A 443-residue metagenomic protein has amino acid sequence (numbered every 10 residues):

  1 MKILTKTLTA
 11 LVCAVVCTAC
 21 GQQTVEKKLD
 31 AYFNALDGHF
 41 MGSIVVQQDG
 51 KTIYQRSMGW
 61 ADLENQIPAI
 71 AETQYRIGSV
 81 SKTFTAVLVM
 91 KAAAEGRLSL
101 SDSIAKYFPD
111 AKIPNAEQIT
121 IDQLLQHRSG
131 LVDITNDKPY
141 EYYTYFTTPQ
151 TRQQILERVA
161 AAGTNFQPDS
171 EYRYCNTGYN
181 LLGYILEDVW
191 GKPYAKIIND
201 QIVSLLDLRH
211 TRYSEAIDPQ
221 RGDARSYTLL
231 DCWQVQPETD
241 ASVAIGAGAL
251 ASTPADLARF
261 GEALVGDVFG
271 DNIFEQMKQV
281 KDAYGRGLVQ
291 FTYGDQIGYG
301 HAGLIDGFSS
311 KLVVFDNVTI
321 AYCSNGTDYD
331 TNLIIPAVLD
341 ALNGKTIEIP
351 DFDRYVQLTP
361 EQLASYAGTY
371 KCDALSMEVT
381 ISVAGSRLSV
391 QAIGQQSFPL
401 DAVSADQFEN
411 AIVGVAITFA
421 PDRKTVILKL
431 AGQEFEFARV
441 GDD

Functional and structural regions predicted by a protein language model:
M1-T24: Bacterial Sec-dependent N-terminal signal peptides
C20-S57, E187-K192, K196-D200, S204 (+1 more regions): Catalytic loop of the DD-peptidase/beta-lactamase superfamily, centered on the K-T-G motif and neighboring
K27, A86-V87, D102, N180 (+1 more regions): A generic alpha-helix surface/boundary motif
N34, Q48, W60-C175, K192 (+4 more regions): Active-site-proximal loop and beta-strand segments within enzyme catalytic domains
M41-S43, A116, S170-E171, Y213: Surface-exposed patches in mature extracellular/periplasmic domains of secreted proteins
I53, A111-I119, S129-D137, A195 (+2 more regions): Secretory-pathway/luminal and periplasmic proteins that interact with or process carbohydrate-rich
T85-A86, G178-G183, A255-R259: Well-ordered alpha-helical segments within folded domains of soluble proteins
